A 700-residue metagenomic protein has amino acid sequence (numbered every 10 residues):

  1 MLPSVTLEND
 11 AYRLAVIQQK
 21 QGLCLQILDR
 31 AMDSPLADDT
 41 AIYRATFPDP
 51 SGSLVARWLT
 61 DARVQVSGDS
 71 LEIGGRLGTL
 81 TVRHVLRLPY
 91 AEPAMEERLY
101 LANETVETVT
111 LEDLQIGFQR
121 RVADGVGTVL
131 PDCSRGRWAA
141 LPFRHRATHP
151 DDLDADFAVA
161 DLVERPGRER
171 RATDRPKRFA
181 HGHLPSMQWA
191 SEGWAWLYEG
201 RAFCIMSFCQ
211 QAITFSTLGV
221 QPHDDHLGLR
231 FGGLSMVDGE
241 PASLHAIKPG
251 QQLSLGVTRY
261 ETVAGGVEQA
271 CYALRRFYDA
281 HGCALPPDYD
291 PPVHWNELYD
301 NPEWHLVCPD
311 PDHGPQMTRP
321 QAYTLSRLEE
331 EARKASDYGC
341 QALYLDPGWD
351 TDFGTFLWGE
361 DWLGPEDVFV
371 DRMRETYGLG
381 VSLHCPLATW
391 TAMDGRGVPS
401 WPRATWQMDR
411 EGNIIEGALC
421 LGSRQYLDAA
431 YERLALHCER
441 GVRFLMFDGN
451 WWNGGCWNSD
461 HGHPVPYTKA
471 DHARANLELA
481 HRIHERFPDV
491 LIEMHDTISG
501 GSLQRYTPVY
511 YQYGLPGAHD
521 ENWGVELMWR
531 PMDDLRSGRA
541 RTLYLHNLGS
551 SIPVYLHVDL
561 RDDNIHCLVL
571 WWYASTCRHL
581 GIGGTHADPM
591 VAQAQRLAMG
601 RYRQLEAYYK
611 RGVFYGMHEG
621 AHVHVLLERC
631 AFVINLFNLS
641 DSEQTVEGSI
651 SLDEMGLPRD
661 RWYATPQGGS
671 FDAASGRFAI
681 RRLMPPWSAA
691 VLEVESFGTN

Functional and structural regions predicted by a protein language model:
P3-E8, Y12, R30-H226, D660-A673 (+1 more regions): Polysaccharide-binding surfaces and accessory modules of carbohydrate-active proteins
Q21, H245, Q251-L255, N476-F671 (+3 more regions): Active-site-proximal substrate-binding groove within the catalytic cores of carbohydrate-active enzymes
T108, F203-I205, Q210-Y278: Extended acidic/polar, glycine-enriched regions that form or flank non-catalytic beta-rich accessory modules
Q269-A342, D346, D350: An acidic-aromatic substrate-binding cleft motif
V293-N296, L343-L345, V381-C385, L445-F447 (+2 more regions): Hydrophobic faces of well-ordered beta-strands that scaffold small-molecule active sites in alpha/beta enzyme cores
E303-L325, G380-E439: Active-site-adjacent "subsite" loops/lids of carbohydrate-active enzymes
Y338-W349, A430-H461: Active-site groove signature of glycoside hydrolases
L345-P399, E478-M494: Acidic/aromatic-lined carbohydrate-recognition and catalytic surfaces of CAZymes acting on diverse glycans
